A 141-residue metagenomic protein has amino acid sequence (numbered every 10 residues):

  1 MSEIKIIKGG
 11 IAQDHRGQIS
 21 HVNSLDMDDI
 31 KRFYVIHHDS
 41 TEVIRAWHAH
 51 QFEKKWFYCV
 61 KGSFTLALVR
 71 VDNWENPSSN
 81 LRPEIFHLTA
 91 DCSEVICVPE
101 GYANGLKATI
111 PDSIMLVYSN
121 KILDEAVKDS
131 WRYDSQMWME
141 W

Functional and structural regions predicted by a protein language model:
M1-C92, P111-W141: Non-catalytic, conserved peripheral segments adjacent to functional cores
I19, I96-V98, N104-T109: Short beta-strand His + acidic residue motifs that chelate non-heme Fe in jelly-roll/DSBH and cupin folds
P99-E100, Y118: Short His-Asn-centered micro-motif
